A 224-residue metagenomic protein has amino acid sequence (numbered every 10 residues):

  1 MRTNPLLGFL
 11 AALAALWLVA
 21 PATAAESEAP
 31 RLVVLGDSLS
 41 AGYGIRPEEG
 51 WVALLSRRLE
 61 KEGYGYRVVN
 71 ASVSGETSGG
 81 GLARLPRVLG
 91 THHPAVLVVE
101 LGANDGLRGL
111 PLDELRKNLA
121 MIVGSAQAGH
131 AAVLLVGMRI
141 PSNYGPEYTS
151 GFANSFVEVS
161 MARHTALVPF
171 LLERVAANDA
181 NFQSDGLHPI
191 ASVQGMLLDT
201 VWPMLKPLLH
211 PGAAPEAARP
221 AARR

Functional and structural regions predicted by a protein language model:
M1-P5: Positively charged n-region of N-terminal signal peptides that target proteins for export
G8-L18: Bacterial N-terminal signal peptides
A14, T23, G42, E48-G50 (+4 more regions): Residues at secondary-structure transition points
T23-S74, R84-H93: Serine-esterase "nucleophile elbow" of acetyl-processing enzymes
L54, Y64, L82-R224: Alpha-helical cap/lid subdomain in secreted, periplasmic, or secretory-pathway luminal O-acyl-processing enzymes
G75-G79: Acidic-and-aromatic substrate-binding clefts and catalytic sites of carbohydrate-active enzymes
